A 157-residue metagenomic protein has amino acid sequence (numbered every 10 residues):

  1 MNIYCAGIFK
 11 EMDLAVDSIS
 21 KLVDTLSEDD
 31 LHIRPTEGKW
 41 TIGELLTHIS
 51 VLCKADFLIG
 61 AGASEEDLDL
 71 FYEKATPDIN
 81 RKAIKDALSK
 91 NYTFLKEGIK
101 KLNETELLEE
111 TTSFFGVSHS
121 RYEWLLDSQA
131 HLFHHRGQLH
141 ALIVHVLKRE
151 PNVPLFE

Functional and structural regions predicted by a protein language model:
M1-A6: Basic/polar N-terminal segments that are highly enriched at the extreme N-terminus, encompassing both cleavable
F9-D13, E28-Y72, S113-E157: Short, contiguous alpha-helical
K10, L14, K21, L58-I59 (+3 more regions): Charged/polar, solvent-exposed surface patches and flexible loops
A15-S18, L22-T25, L52, N91-F94 (+1 more regions): Amphipathic, well-ordered alpha-helical segments in soluble domains
D17, G43-T47, D86, T93: Internal, well-ordered alpha-helical scaffold/interface segments that support domain packing or protein-protein contacts
T76-S113, H119-H135: Acidic/histidine-rich alpha-helical segments that form the ligand environment of transition-metal centers
